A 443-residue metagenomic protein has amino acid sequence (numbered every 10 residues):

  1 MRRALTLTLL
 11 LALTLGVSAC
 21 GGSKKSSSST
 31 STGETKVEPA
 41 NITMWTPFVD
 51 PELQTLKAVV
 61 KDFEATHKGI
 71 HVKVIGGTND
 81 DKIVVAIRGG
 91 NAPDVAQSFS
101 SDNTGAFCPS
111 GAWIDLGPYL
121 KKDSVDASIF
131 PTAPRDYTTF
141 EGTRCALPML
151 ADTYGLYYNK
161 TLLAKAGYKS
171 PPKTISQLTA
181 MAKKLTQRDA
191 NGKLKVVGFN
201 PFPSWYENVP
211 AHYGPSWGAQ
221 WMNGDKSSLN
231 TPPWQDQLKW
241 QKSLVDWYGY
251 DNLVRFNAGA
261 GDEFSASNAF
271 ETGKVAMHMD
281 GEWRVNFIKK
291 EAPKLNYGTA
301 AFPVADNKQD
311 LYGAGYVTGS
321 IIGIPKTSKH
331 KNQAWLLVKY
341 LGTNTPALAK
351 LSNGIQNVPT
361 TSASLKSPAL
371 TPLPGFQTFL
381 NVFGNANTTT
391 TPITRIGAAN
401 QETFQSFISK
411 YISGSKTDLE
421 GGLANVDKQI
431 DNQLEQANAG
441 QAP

Functional and structural regions predicted by a protein language model:
G16-A19: C-terminal motif of bacterial Sec signal peptides marking the signal peptidase cleavage site
G21-A40: Short, low-complexity, disordered segments immediately C-terminal to signal peptides in bacterial exported proteins
K36, A106, K121, E282-K294 (+2 more regions): C-terminal lobe and pocket-closing loops of periplasmic/extracytoplasmic Venus-flytrap solute-binding proteins
V37-V49, I70-I75, D94-V95, C145 (+2 more regions): Short, well-ordered beta-strand elements
A58-F130, A164-K173, A269, A276-M277 (+3 more regions): Extracytoplasmic "Venus flytrap"/periplasmic binding protein-like
S101-T153, K195, G214-S216: Hinge/lid segment of periplasmic solute-binding proteins
F140-M149, Y154, S176-N230, Q235: Extracytoplasmic/periplasmic solute-binding protein
M181-K183, K226-A258: Glycine-centered hinge/linker elements that transmit conformational signals in sensory and ligand-binding systems
